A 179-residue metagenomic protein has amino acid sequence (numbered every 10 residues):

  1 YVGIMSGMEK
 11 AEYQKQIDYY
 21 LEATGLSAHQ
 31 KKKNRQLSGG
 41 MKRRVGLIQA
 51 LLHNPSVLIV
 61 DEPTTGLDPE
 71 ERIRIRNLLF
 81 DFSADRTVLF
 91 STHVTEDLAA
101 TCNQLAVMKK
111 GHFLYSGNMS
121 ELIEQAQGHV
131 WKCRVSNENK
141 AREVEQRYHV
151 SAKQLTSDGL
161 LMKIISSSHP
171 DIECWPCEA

Functional and structural regions predicted by a protein language model:
Y1-N103, V107-K109: ABC transporter nucleotide-binding domains
A11-K15, K31, S116, Q125 (+2 more regions): Non-catalytic, surface-exposed connector residues within folded enzymatic/regulatory domains
K33, V60-E62, E70, Y115-N118 (+2 more regions): Alpha-helix initiation/capping motif
I75-K163: ABC transporter nucleotide-binding domain
I164-H169: Secondary-structure transition/turn motif
P170-A179: Extended Gly/Ser/Thr-rich low-complexity repeat segments, especially those forming or decorating extracellular
